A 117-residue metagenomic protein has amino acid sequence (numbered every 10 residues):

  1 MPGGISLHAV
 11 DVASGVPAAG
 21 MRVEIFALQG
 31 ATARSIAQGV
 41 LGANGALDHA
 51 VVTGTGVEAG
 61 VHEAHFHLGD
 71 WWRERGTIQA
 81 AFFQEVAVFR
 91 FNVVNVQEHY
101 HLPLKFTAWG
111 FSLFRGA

Functional and structural regions predicted by a protein language model:
M1-A19, A27, F114: Beta-strand-rich domain onsets/edges
G3, R34, Q38-V40, N44: Hydrophobic small-molecule pocket/channel-lining residues, especially in calycin-type beta-barrels
M21, A37-G39, V51: Short hydrophobic alpha-helix segments
R22-I36: Short amphipathic beta-strand segments in non-cytosolic proteins
R34-S35, D48-V51, V86-V88: Short structured motifs
L41-T53, A64: Glycine-centered loop-to-beta-strand initiation motif
A59-A117: Feature of secretome-associated and extracellular-like proteins
